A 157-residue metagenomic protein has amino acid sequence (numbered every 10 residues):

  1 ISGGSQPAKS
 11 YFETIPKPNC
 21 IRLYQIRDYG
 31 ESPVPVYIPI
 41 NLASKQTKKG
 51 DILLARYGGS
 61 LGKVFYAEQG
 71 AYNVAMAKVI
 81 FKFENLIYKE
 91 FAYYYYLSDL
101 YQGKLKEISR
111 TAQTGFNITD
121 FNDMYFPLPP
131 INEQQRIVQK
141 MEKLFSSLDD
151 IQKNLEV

Functional and structural regions predicted by a protein language model:
I1-A8, I131-V157: Non-catalytic DNA-recognition/assembly elements of restriction-modification systems
I1-T14, C20-K49: Sequence-specific dsDNA recognition surfaces
K9-Y11, V64-Y66, E107-I108: Short beta-alpha junctions and helix-cap segments that line functional grooves
Q25, A43-L97, G115-N117: A short beta-sheet element
G30, G59, P130, K143: Flexible, active-site-proximal loop/turn residues at the rims of small-molecule/cofactor binding pockets and catalytic
E31-P33, L61-K63, S146: Flexible loop/turn segments at secondary-structure boundaries
A77-K89, K104, T119-V138, F145 (+1 more regions): Proline-centric
A112: Extended, charge-rich, solvent-exposed interface segments
